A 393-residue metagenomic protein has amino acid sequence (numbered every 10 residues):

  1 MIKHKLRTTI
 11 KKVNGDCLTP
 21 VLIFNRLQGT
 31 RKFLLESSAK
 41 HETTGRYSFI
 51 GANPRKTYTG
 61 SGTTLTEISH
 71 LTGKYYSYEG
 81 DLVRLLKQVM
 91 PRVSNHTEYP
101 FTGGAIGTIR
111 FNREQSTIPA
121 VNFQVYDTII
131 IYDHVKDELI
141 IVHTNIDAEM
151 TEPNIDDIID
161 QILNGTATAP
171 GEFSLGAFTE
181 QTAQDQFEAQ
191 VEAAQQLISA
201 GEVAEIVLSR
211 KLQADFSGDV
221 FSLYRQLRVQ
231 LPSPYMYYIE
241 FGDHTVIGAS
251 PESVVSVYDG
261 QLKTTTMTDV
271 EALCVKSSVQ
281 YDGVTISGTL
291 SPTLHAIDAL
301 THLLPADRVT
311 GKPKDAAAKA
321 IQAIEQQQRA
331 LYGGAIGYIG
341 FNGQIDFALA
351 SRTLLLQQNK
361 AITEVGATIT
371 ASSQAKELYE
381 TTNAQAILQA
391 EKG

Functional and structural regions predicted by a protein language model:
M1-G393: Extended alpha-helical targeting/anchoring segments, especially N-terminal organellar/secretory targeting helices
